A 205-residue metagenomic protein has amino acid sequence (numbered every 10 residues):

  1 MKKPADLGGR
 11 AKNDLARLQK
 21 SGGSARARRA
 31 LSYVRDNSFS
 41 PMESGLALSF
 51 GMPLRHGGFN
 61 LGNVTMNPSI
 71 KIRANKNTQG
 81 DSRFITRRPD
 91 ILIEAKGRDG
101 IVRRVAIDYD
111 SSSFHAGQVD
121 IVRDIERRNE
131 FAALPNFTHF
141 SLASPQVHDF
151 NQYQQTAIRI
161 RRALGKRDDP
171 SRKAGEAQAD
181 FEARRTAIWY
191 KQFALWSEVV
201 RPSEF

Functional and structural regions predicted by a protein language model:
K2-F205: Surface segments flanking catalytic/ligand-binding clefts of nucleic-acid enzymes
